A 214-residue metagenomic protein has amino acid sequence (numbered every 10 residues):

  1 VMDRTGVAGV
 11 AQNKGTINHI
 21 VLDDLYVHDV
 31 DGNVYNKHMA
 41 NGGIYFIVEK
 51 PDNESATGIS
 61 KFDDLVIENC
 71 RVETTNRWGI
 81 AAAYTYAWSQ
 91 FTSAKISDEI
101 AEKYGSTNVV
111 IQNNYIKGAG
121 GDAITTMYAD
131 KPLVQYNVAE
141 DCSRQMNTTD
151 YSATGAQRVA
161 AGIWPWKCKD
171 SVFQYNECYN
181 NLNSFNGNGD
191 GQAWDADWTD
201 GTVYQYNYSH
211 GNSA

Functional and structural regions predicted by a protein language model:
V1-V21, N33-S60, T126: Extracellular beta-strand-rich solenoid/capping regions of secreted or surface-exposed proteins that bind or remodel
V7-A8, A40, V48-E54, A87-D98 (+2 more regions): Surface-exposed intrinsically disordered loops and tails
V7-V10, I80, V138: Residue-level detector of intrinsically disordered, flexible termini and proteolytic processing junctions
G15-D31, S55-W78, Q90-D122, D130-Y151 (+3 more regions): Right-handed parallel beta-helix
N41, G191-A193: Short glycine-rich loop/turn motifs
A83-T85: Active-site beta-loop-alpha junctions enriched in small/polar residues
